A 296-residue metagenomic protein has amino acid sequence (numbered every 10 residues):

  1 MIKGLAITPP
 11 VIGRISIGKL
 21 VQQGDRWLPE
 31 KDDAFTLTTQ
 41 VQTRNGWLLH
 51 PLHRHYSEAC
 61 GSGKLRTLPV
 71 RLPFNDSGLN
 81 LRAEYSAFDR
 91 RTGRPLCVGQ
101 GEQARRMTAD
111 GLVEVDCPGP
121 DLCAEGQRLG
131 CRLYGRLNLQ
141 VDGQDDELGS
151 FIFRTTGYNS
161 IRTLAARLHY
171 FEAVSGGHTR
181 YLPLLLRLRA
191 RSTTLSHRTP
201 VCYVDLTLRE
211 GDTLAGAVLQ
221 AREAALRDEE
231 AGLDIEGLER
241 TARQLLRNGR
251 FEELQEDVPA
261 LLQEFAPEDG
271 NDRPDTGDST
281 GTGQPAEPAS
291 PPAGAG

Functional and structural regions predicted by a protein language model:
M1-Q144, H197-T199, N248, E252-F265 (+2 more regions): OB-fold ssDNA-binding interfaces and closely related basic DNA-contact patches used across DNA replication/repair
R90, L206, G270-T282: Short linear motifs in intrinsically disordered/low-complexity regions
E125-A215: Extended serine/threonine-enriched, polar tracts that run as long, contiguous segments within proteins
A217-D278: Eukaryotic intrinsically disordered, low-complexity regulatory regions
D278-G296: Long, low-complexity, intrinsically disordered segments
